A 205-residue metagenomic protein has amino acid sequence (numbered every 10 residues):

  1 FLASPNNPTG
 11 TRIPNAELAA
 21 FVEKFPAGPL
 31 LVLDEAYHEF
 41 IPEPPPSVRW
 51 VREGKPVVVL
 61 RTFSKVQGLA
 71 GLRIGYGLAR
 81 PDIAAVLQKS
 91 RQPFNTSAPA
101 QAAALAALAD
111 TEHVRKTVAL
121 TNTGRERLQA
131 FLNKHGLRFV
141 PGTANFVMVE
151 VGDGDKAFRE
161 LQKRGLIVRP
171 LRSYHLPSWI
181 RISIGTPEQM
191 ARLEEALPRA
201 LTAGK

Functional and structural regions predicted by a protein language model:
F1-N6, L31-E35, V140-G142: Short beta-strands and strand-loop turn motifs
P8-L31, E35-V66: Active-site pre-lysine segment of PLP-dependent enzymes
A16, K163-R164, R169, S173-K205: PLP-dependent enzyme catalytic core of the Aspartate aminotransferase-like
P56-N133, L137-V140: PLP-dependent aminotransferase class I/II
G71, T143, H175-S178: Short acidic/glycine-enriched loop/turn segments that link adjacent beta-strands
A79, V149-G152, I184-T186: Short beta-strand-to-loop capping motifs
T121-N122, E126-R164, I180: Conserved PLP-binding catalytic core of the aspartate aminotransferase-like
